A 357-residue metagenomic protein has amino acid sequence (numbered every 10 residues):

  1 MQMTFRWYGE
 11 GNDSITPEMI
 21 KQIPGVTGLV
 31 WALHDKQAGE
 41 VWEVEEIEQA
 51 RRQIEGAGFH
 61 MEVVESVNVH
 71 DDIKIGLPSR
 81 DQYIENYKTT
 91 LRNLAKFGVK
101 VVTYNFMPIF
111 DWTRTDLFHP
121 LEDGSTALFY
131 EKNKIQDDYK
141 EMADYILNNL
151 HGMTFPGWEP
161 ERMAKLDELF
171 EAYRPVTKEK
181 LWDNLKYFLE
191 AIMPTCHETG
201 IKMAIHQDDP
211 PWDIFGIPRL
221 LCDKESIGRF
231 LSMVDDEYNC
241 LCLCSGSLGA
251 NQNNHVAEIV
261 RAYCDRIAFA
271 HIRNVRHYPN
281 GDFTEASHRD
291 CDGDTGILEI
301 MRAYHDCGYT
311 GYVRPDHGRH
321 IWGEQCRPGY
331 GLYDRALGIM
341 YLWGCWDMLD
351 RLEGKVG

Functional and structural regions predicted by a protein language model:
M1-T4, G9-G11, P17-E18, R52-E55 (+8 more regions): Histidine-acidic metal/acid-base catalytic patches
D13-A38: N-terminal ordered "arm"
D13-S14, I23, V41-E62: Glycine-rich, positively charged N-terminal anion/phosphate-binding segment
A32-E48, F215: Glycine-rich, proline-tolerant flexible connector loops at the mouths of alpha/beta enzymes
H34-D35, N68, P108-I109, P210 (+1 more regions): Conserved beta-strand edge residues that scaffold enzyme active sites
V63-F97, V101-P120, K132-E141: Acidic/aromatic-lined carbohydrate-recognition and catalytic surfaces of CAZymes acting on diverse glycans
I109-N184: Extended, charge-rich helix/loop segments that form flexible, surface "patches" used to engage negatively charged
